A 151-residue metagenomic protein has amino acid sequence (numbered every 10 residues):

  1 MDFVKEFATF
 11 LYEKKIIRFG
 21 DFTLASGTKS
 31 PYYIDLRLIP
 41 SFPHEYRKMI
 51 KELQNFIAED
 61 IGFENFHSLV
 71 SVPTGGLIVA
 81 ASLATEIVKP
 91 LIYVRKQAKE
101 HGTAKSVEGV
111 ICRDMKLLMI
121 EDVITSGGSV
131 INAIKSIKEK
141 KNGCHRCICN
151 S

Functional and structural regions predicted by a protein language model:
M1-S151: PRPP-associated nucleotide enzymes
